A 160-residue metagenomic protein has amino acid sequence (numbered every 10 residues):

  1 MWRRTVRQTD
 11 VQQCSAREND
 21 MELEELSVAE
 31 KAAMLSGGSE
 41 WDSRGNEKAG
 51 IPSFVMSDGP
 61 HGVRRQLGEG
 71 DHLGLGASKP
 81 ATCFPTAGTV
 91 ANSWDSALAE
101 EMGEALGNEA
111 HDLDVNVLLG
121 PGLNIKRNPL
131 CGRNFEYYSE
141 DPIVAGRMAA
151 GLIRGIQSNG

Functional and structural regions predicted by a protein language model:
M1-G160: Glycoside hydrolase catalytic-domain context in secreted enzymes
